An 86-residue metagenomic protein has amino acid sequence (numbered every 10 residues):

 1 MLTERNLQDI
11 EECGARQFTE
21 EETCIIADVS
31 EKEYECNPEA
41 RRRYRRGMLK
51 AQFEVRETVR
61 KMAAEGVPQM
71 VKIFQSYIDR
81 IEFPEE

Functional and structural regions predicted by a protein language model:
M1-F18: Short, amphipathic alpha-helical "recognition" segments used to contact nucleic acids or chromatin
L7, R41, R56-E57: Residue-level signal for cytosolic alpha-helical hairpin/rod architecture
C13, I26, C36-P38: Residues in the recognition helix of alpha-helical DNA-binding motifs
E22-C24: The alpha-helix within a helix-turn-helix
E35-Q52, F83-P84: Short, solvent-exposed alpha-helical "recognition" segments
Q52-E86: Amphipathic alpha-helical protein-protein interaction segments
